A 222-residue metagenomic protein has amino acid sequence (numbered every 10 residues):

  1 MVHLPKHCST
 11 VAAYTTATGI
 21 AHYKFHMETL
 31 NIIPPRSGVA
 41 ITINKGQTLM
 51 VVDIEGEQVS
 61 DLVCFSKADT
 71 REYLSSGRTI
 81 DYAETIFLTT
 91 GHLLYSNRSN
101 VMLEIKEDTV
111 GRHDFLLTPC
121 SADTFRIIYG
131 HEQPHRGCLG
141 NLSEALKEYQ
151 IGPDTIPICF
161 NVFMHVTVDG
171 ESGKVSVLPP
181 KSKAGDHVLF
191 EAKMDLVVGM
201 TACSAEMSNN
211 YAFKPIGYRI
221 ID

Functional and structural regions predicted by a protein language model:
V2, V11-A13, A17, A21: Acidic, Ala/Val/Gly-enriched low-complexity intrinsically disordered segments
F25-D222: Acidic, Ser/Thr/Pro
